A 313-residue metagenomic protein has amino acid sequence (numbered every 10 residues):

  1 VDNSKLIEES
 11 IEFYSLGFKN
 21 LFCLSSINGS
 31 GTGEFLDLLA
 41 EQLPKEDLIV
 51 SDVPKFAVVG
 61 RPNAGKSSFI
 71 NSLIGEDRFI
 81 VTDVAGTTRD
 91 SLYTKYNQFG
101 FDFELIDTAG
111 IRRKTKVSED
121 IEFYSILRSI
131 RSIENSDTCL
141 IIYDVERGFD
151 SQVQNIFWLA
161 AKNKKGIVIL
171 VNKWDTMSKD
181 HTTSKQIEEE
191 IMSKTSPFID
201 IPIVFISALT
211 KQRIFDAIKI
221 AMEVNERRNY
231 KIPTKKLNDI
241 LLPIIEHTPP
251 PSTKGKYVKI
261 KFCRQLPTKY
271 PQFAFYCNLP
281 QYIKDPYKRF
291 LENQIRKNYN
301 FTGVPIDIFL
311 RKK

Functional and structural regions predicted by a protein language model:
V1-K5, I27-S30, A64, A85-T87 (+7 more regions): Conserved nucleotide-binding/hydrolysis micro-motifs of P-loop NTPases
D2-K55, G166-V168, D175-K235, D307: Canonical P-loop GTPase G-domain recognition
E12-S15, L38-T138: Conserved G1/Walker A P-loop phosphate-binding module
A57, I218-I283, R289: Long, well-ordered amphipathic alpha-helical subdomains in the mid-to-C-terminal portions of large enzyme subunits
V58, I141, I169-V171, F205 (+1 more regions): Structural beta-sheet core signal
E122-E146, N155-L170: Inter-motif core of Ras-like GTPase G domains
I191, P286-F301: Short, non-transmembrane amphipathic alpha-helical segments
N300-K313: A short amphipathic beta-strand at an alpha->beta junction
